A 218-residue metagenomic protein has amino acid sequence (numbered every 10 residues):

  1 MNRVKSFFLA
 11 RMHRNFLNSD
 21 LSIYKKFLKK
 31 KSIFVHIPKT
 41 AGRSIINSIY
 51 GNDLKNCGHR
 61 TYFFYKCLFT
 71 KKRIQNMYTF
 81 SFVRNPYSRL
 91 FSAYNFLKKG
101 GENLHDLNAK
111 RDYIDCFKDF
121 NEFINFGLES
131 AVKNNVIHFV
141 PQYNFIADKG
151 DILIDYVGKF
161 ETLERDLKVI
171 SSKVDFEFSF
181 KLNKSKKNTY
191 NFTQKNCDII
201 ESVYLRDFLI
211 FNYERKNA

Functional and structural regions predicted by a protein language model:
M1-A218: Membrane-interface amphipathic segments in extracytoplasmic regions
